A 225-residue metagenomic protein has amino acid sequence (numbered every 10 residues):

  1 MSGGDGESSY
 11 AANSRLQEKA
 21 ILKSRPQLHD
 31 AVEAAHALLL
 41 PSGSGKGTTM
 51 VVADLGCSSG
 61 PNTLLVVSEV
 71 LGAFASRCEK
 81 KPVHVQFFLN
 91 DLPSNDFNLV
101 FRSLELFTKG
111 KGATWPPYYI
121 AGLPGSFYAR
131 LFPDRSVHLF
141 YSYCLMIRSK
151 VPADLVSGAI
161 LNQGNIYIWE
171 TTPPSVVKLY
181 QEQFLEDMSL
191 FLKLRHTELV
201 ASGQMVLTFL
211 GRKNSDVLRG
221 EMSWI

Functional and structural regions predicted by a protein language model:
M1-R135, R148-T172, L207, R212: N-terminal charged/capping segments associated with class I S-adenosyl-L-methionine
S24, V66, F184-F191: Alpha-helical packing segments of well-folded alpha/beta enzyme cores
R135, D187-L194, E198: Short, conserved SAM-binding segment of the class I
L139: Short, Asp-centered acidic motifs that coordinate Mg2+ and/or phosphate in catalytic or ligand-binding sites
S142-D187, L199, K213-I225: Mobile active-site "lid"/loop adjacent to the S-adenosyl-L-methionine
L199-M205: Short glycine-dipeptide loop
